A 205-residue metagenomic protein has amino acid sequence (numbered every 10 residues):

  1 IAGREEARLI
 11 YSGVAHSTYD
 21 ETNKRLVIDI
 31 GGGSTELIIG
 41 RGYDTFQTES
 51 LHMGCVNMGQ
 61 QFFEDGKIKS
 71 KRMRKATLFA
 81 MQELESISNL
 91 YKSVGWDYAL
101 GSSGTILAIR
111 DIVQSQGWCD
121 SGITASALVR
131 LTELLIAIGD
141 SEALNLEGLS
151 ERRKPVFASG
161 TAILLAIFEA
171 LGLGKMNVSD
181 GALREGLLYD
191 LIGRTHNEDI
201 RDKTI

Functional and structural regions predicted by a protein language model:
I1-K24, I39-I205: Helical "lid/coupling" subdomains associated with nucleotide-phosphate turnover
L26-S34: A generic, well-ordered mixed alpha/beta core segment in the N-terminal half of proteins
